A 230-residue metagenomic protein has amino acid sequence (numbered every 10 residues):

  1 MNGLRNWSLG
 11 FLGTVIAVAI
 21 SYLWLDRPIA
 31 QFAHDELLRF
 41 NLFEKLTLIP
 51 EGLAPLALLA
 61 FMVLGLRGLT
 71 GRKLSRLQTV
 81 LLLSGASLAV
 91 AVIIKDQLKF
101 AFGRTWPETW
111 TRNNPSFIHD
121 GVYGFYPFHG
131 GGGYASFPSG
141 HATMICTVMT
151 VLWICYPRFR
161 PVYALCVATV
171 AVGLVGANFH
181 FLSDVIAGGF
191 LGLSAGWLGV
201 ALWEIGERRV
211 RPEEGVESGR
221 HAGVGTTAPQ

Functional and structural regions predicted by a protein language model:
M1-L64, K99-T111, P115-I118, F128 (+1 more regions): N-terminal transmembrane-helix/juxtamembrane module of multi-pass inner/ER membrane proteins
N2-L12, I118-Q230: Membrane-embedded catalytic cores of phosphoryl/pyrophosphoryl-handling enzymes
F11-A19, L56, S84-V92, G189 (+1 more regions): Alpha-helical transmembrane spans of integral membrane proteins, capturing the lipid-embedded, hydrophobic core of TM
I16-L23, L88-D96, V167-F179: Aromatic-anchored segments of alpha-helical transmembrane domains
L23, M62-K73, C155-Y156, L198-E204: Structural signal for the C-terminal ends of transmembrane alpha-helices and the immediately following loop
L23, V92-D96, F100, L193-V200: Transmembrane alpha-helical segments of multi-pass membrane transport proteins and ion-pumping complexes
R27, Q31, L69-K73, F100-E108 (+2 more regions): Transmembrane helix-loop junctions in multipass membrane proteins, especially transporters and channels
M62-A101: Interfacial segments of alpha-helical transmembrane regions
